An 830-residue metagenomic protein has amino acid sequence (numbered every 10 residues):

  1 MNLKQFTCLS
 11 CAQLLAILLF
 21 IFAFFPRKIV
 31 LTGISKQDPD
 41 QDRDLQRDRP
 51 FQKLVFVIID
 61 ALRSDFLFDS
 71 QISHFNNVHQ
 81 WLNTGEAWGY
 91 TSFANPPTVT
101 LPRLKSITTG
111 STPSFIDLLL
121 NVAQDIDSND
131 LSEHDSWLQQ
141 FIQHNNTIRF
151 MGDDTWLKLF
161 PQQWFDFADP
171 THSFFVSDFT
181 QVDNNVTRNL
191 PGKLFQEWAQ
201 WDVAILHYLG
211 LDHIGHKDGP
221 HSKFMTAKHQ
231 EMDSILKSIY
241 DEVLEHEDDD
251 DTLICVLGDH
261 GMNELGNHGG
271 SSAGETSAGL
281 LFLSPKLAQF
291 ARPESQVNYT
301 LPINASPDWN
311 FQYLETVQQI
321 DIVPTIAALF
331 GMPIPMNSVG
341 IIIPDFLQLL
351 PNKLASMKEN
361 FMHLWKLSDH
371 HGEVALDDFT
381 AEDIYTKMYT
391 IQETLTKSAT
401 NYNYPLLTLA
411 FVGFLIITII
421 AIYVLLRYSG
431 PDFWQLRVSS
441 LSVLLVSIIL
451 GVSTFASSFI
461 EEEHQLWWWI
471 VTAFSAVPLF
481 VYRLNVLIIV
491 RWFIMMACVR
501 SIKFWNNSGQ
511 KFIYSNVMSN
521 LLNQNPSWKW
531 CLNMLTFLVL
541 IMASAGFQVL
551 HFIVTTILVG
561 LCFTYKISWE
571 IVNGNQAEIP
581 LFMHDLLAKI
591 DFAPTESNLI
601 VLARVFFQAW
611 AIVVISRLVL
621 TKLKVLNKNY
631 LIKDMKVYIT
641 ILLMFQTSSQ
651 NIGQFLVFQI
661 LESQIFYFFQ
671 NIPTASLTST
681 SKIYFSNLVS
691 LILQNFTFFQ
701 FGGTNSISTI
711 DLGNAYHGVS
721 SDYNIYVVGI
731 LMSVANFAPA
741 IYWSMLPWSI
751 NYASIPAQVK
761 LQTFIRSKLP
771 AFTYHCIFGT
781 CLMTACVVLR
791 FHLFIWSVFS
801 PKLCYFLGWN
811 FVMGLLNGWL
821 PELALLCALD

Functional and structural regions predicted by a protein language model:
N2-T7, F764: Long, low-complexity intrinsically disordered regions enriched in Ser/Thr/Pro/Gly
F6, S10, Q46-R49, T180-A204 (+1 more regions): A long, amphipathic alpha-helix that forms part of the scaffold/cap immediately adjacent to metal-dependent active
L9-F24, V30, S35-Q37, P50-F56 (+3 more regions): Active-site-proximal alpha/beta segments of enzymes that process anionic O-linked groups
A12-P26, T400-D830: Alpha-helical transmembrane segments of integral membrane proteins
N77-W81, W137-F141, E231, I235-H246 (+1 more regions): Catalytic-core regions built around general acid/base machinery
V256-T300, F311: Histidine-centered active-site microenvironments of extracellular/periplasmic hydrolases and transferases
A305-L314: Short beta-alpha connecting loops at secondary-structure transitions that line or flank enzyme active sites
V339-I419, I448-L450, I470, W492-W505 (+1 more regions): Phosphate/adenylate-binding glycine loop and adjacent helical scaffold
